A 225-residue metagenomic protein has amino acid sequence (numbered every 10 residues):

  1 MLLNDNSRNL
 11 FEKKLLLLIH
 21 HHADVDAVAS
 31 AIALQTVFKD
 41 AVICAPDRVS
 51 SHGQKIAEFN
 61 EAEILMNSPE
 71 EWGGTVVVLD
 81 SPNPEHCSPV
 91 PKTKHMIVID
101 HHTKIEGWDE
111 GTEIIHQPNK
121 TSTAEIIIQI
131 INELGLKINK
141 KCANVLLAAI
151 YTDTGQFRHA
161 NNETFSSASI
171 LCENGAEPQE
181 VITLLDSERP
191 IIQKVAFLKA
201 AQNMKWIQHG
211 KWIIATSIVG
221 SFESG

Functional and structural regions predicted by a protein language model:
M1-N9, E85-I97, H116-I127: An acidic intrinsically disordered interaction segment
L2-H21, V25-Q54, W72-T75, T152-G225: Hydrophobic helix-and-loop "lid/oligomerization" segment in the mid-to-C-terminal part of catalytic domains
R8-L10, P69-E70, P89-P91, G107-W108 (+2 more regions): Solvent-exposed alpha-helices and their adjacent loops that cap or buttress functional pockets in soluble metabolic
I19-H21, H95, A148: Residue-level marker of motif borders
I43-A45, V98-I99, K140: General beta-strand structural signal in soluble alpha/beta enzymes
K55-E113: Active-site cofactor/cluster-binding pocket
H101-I170: Short alpha-helices
